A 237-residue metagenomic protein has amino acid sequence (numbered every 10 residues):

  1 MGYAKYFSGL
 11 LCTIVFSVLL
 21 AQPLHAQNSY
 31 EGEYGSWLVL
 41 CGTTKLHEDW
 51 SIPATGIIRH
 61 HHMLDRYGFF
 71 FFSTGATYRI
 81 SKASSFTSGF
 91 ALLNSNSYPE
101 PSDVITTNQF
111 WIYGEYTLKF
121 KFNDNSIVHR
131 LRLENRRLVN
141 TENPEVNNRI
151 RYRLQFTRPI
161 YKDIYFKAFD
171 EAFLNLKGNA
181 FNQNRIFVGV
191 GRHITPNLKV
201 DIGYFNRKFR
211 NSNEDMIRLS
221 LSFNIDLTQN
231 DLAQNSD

Functional and structural regions predicted by a protein language model:
M1-Y30: Bacterial Sec-dependent N-terminal signal peptides
Q27-I80, S85-T87: Start-of-domain marker
G32-S36, G68-F70, N108-I112, P144-I150 (+2 more regions): Residues that define the transmembrane beta-barrel architecture of outer-membrane proteins
L40-T44, T74-Y78, G114-L118, Y152-R158 (+2 more regions): Residues on the lipid-exposed face of transmembrane beta-strands in outer-membrane beta-barrel proteins
E48-A54, A83-S88, N123-I127, D163-F166 (+2 more regions): Repeated loop/turn-to-beta-strand initiation elements of outer-membrane beta-barrel proteins
G56-H62, F90-N96, F120-F122, L133-R137 (+3 more regions): Transmembrane beta-strands of outer-membrane beta-barrel pores
G75-R136, R149, R153, Y161-D163: Gram-negative (and chloroplast) outer-membrane scaffold detector with strong preference for beta-barrel transmembrane
A168, A180-D237: Predominantly the C-terminal beta-signal and adjacent terminal strand-loop region of outer-membrane beta-barrel
